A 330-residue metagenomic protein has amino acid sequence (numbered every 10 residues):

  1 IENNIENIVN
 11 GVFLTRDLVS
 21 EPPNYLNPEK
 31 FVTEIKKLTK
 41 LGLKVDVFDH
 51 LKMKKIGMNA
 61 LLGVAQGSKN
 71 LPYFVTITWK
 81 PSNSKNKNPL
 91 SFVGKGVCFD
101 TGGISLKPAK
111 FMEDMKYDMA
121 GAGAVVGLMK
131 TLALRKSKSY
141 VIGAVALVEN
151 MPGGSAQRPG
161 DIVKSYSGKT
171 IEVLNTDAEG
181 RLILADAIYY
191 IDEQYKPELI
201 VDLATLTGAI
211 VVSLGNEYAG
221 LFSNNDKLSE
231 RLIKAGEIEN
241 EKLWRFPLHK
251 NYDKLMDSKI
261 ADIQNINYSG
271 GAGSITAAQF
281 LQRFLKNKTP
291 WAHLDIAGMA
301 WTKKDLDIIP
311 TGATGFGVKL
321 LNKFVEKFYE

Functional and structural regions predicted by a protein language model:
I1-L41: Phosphate/ribose-phosphate-bearing ligand recognition and processing surfaces, centered on ADP-ribose/NAD(+/P+) systems
T15, E29-E330: A generic structural signal for tightly packed, nonpolar segments enriched in small/aliphatic residues
